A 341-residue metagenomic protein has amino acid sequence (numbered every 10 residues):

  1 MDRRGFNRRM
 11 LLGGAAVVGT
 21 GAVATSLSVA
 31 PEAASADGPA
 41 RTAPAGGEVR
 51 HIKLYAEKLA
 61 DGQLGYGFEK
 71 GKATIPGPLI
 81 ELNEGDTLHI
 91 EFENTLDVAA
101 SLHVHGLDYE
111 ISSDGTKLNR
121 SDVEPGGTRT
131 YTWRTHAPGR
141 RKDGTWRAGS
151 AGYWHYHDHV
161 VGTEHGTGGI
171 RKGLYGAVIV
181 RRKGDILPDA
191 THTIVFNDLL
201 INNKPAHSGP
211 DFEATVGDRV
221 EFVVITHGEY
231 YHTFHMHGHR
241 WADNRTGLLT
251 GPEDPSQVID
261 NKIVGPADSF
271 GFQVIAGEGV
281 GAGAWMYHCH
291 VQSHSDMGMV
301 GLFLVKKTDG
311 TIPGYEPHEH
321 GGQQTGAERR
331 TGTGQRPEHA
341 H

Functional and structural regions predicted by a protein language model:
D2-T130, P188-H192, F196-V220, M299-P317 (+1 more regions): N-terminal, post-signal-peptide metal-ligating segments of extracellular/periplasmic oxidoreductases, dominated by
R50-I179, Y230-G265, W285-F303: Histidine- and aromatic-enriched segments that form or immediately flank copper-ligand environments
T132, R141, D211-E213, V223 (+1 more regions): Short, well-ordered beta-strand elements within core beta-sheets of diverse protein domains
T135, V160, V180-R182, V195-D198 (+1 more regions): Short, structured patches in soluble enzyme cores that scaffold and shape functional sites
R141-R147, R330, R336-H341: Intrinsically disordered, low-complexity Ser/Thr- and acidic-rich flexible linkers and loops, especially at boundaries
T167-N202: An exposed, glycine/acidic-rich loop-and-rim segment of catalytic or binding clefts
L187, T193-H239, D243, G277-W285: A contiguous, surface-exposed recognition patch within enzymatic or periplasmic domains that forms
H232, I259-G326, G332-G334: C-terminal functional regions that serve as terminal interaction/effector modules
